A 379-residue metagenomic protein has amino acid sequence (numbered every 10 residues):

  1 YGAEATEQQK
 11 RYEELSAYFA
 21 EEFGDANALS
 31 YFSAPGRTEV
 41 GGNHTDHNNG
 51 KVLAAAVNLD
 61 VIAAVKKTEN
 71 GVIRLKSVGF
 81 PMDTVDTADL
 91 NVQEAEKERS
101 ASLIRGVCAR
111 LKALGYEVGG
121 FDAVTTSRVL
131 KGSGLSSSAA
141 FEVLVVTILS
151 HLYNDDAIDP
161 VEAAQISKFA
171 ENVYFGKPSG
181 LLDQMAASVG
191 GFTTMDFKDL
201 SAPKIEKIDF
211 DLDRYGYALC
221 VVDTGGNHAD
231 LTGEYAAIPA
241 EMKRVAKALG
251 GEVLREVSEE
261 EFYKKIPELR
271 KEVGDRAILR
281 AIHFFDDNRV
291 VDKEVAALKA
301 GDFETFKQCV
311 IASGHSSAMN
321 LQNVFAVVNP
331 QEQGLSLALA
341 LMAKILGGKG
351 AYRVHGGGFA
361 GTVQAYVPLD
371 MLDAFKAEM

Functional and structural regions predicted by a protein language model:
Y1-R37, I62, K66-K97, T194-R353 (+1 more regions): C-terminal nucleotide
A34-T38, G42-N49, R128-V145, G348-Y366: Glycine/serine-rich anion-binding loops at beta->alpha junctions that coordinate negatively charged ligand groups
K51-E69, V189: Structural signature of FAD isoalloxazine-binding scaffolds in flavoprotein oxidoreductases
A56-N58, L135-D155: DPxDG-like acidic metal-binding loop motif
R74-K76, G120-S127, A157-F169, K307-A312: Beta-strand segments within the central parallel beta-sheet cores of soluble alpha/beta enzyme folds
C108-K131: Glycine- and acidic-rich phosphate- and metal-coordinating loops
A113-F121, L149-A163, L369-M379: Phosphate-handling active-site elements
D155-K204, L339-M342, Y352-G358: Alpha/beta catalytic cores of group-transfer enzymes, especially the acyltransferase/condensing modules of polyketide
